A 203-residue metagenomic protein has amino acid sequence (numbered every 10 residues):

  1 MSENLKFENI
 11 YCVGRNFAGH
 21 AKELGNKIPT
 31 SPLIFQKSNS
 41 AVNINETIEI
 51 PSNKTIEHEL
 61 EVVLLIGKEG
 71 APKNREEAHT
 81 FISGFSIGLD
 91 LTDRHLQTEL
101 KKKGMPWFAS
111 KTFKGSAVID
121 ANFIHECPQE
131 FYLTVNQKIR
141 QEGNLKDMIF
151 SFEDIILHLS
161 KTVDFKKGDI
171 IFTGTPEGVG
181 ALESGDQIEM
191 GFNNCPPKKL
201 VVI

Functional and structural regions predicted by a protein language model:
M1-I170, G178-I203: Catalytic-core "active-site belt" of small-molecule-metabolizing enzymes, emphasizing His/Asp/Glu-rich regions
T175: Switch II (G3) loop of P-loop NTPases
